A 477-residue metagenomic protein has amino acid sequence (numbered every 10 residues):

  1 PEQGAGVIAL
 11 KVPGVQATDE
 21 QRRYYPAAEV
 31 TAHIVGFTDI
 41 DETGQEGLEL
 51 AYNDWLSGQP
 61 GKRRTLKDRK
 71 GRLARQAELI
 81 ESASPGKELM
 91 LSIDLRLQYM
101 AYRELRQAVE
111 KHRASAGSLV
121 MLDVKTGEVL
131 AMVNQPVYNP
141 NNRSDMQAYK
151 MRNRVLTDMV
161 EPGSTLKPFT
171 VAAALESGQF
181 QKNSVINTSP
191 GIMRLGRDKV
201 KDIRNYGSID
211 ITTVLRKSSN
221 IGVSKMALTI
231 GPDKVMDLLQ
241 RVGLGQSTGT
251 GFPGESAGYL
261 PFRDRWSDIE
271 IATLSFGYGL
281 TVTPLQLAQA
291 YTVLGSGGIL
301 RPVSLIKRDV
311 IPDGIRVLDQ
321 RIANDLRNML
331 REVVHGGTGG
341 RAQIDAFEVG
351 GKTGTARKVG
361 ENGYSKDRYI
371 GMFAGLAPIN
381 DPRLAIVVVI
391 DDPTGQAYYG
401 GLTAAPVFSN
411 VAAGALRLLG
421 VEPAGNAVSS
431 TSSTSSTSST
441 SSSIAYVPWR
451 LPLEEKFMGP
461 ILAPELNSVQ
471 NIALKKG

Functional and structural regions predicted by a protein language model:
P1-G86, V388, P406: Small/polar-residue-rich segments within soluble enzyme cores
E2, G6, E29, H33 (+16 more regions): Extracytoplasmic/secreted proteins, especially bacterial periplasmic and envelope-associated proteins
G6, Q16-T18, H33-F37, W55 (+5 more regions): Soluble periplasmic/extracytoplasmic beta-strand elements of cell-envelope proteins
K11-V12, E42, L105-T126, N134 (+1 more regions): Flexible, solvent-exposed loop/hinge segments and secondary-structure transition points
P60, R113-A116, N187: Short, small/polar residue-rich loop motifs at catalytic or cofactor-binding pockets
K67-E78, L119, D123-S164, F169-T394 (+1 more regions): Beta-lactam-recognizing serine transpeptidase/beta-lactamase-like catalytic domain environment
A74-G117: Conserved, well-ordered alpha-helix/loop/beta-strand core segments that scaffold catalytic motifs
L260, A346, N410-G477: Ligand-recognition elements built from short beta-strands and adjacent flexible loops
